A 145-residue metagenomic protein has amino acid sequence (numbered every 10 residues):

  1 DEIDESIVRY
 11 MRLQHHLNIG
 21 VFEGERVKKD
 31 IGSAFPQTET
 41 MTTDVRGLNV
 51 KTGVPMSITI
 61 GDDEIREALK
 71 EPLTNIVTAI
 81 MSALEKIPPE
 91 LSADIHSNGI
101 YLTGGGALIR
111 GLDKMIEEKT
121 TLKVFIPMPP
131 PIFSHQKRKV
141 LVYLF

Functional and structural regions predicted by a protein language model:
D1-E2, G104-G106, K139: A short acidic Gly-Thr/Ser loop motif
D1-K70: Phosphate-binding glycine-rich/basic clefts of nucleotide- and phosphate-handling proteins, predominantly
I7, I80, L102, K139: Residue-level signature of catalytic and energy-coupling elements of molecular machines, predominantly ATP/GTP-dependent
G20, K139-F145: Acidic, glycine/GT-rich loop-and beta-edge segments that sit at the periphery of enzyme/chaperone cores
P36, S92-I116: Glycine-rich phosphate-binding loops at beta-strand->alpha-helix junctions
P55, I95-N98, T121: Active-site lining segments that contact anionic ligands and/or coordinate catalytic metals
A68-H96: Phosphate/ATP-binding catalytic cores across multiple sugar-kinase/actin-like superfamilies, primarily ASKHA
K114-L141: Conserved phosphate-binding/catalytic loops in two-lobed NTP-binding clefts
